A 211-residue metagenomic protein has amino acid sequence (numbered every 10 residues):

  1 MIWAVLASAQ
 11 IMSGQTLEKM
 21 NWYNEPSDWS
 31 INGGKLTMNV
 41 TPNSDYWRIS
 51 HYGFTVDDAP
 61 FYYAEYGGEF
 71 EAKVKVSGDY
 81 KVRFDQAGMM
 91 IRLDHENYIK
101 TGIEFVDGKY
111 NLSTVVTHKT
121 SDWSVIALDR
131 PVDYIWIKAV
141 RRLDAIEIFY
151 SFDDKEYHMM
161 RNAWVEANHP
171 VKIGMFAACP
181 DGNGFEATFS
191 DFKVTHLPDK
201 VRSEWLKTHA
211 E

Functional and structural regions predicted by a protein language model:
M1-Q15: Bacterial Sec-dependent N-terminal signal peptides
I11-E211: Extracellular glycan-recognition regions
